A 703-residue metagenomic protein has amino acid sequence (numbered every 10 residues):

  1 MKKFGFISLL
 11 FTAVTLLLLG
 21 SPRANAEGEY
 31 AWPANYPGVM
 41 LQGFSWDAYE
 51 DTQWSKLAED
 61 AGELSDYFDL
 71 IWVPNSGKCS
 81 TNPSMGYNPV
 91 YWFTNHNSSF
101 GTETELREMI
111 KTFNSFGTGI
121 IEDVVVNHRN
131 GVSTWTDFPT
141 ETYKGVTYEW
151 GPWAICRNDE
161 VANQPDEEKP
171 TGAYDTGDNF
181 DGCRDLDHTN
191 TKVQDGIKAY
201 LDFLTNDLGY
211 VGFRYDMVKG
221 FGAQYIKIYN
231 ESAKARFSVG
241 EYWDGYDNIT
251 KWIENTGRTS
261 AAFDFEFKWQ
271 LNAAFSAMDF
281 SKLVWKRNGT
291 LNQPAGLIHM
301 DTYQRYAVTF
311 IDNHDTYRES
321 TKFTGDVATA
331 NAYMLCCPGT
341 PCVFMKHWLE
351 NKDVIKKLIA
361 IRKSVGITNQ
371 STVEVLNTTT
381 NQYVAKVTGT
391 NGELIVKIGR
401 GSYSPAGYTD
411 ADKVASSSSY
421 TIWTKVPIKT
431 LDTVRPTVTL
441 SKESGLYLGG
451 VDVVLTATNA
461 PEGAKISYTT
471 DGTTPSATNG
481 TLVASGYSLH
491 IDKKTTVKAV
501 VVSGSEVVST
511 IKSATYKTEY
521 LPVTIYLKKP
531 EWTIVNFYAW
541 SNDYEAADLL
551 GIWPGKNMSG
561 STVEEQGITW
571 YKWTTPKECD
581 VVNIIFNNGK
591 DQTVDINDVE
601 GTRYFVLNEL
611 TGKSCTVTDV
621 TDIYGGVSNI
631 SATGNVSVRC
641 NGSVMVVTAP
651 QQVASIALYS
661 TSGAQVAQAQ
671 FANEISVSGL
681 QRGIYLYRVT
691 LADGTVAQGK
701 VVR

Functional and structural regions predicted by a protein language model:
E27-F180, L186, K219-G240: Acidic/aromatic-lined carbohydrate-recognition and catalytic surfaces of CAZymes acting on diverse glycans
E27-W46, K56-S65, N82-P89, M109-T118 (+3 more regions): Active-site-proximal helices and loops of the catalytic beta/alpha 8
L431-L521: Short, compositionally stereotyped local motifs that mark structural "simplifiers"
T474-A484, K529-K577, K590-N597: Aromatic-rich carbohydrate-binding modules that target alpha-glucans
V501, N588, V689-L691: Conserved structural position at the C-terminal beta-strand of extracellular beta-sandwich adhesion modules
V507-Y516, Q592-R603, D619, V696-R703: Edge beta-strands of extracellular beta-sandwich domains
G626-R703: C-terminal outer-membrane/trafficking sorting elements
